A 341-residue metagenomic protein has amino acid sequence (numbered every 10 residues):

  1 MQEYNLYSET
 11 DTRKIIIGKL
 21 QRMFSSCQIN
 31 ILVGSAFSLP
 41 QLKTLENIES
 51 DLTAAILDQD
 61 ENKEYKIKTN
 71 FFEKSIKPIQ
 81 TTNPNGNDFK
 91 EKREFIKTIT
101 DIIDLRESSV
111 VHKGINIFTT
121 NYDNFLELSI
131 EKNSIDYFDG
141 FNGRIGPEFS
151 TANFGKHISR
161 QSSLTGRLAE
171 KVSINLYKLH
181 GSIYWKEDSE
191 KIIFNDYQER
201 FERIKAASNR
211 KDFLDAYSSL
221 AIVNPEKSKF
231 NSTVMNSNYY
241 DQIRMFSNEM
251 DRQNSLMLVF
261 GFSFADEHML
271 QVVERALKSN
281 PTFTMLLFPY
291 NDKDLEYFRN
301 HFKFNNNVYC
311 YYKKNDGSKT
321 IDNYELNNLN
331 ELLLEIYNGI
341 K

Functional and structural regions predicted by a protein language model:
M1-D139: Gly/serine-rich nucleotide phosphate-binding loop at the start of the catalytic core of nucleotide/ADP-ribose-handling
M1-I31, S232-M235, Y240, R244-K341: SIR2/sirtuin-family catalytic core signature
I29, V110-I222: Extended, H/D-rich, highly charged conserved domains that either
A36-L39, Y122-F125, G181-Y184, S263-A265 (+1 more regions): Short, solvent-exposed loop/turn segments at secondary-structure junctions
P40-L42, L126-L128, W185-S189, H268 (+1 more regions): Short helix/loop capping segments that flank catalytic or ligand/cofactor-binding pockets
I56-I76, F194-N248: Short, compositionally biased "basic patch" segments
N62-K63, E148-S159, L286-Y297: Short, flexible loop segments at boundaries between secondary-structure elements
I102-V111, L168-V172, R252, R275-T282 (+1 more regions): Short, conserved loop/helix-junction motifs that constitute active-site signature segments in enzyme catalytic cores
